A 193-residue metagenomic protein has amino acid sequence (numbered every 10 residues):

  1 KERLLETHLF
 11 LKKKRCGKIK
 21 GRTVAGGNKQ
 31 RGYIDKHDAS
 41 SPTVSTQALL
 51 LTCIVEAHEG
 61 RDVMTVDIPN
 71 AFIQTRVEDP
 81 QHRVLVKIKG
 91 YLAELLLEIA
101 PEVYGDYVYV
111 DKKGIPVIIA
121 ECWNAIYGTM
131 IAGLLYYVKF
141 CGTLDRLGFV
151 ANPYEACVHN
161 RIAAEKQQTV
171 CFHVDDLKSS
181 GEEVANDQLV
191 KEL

Functional and structural regions predicted by a protein language model:
K1-L193: Long, low-complexity, charge-biased intrinsically disordered regions
